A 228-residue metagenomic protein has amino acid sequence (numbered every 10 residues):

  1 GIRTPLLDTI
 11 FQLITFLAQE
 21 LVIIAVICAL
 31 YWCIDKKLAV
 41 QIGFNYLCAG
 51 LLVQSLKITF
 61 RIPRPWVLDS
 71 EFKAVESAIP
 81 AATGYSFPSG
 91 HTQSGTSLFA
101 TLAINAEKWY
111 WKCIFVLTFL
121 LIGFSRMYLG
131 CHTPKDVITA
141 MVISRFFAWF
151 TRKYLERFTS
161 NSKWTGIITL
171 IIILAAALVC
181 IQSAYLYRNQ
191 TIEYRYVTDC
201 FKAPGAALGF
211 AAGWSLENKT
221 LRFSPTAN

Functional and structural regions predicted by a protein language model:
G1-T9: Short, strongly hydrophobic alpha-helical membrane anchors
I10-F11, A25-C28, W32-C33, V40 (+3 more regions): Membrane-embedded catalytic cores of phosphoryl/pyrophosphoryl-handling enzymes
L13-A25: The first (N-terminal) embedded transmembrane alpha-helix
F16, V40-I42: A generic structural signal for short
V53: A phosphate-binding glycine/aspartate-rich beta-alpha loop in the early core of alpha/beta enzymes
